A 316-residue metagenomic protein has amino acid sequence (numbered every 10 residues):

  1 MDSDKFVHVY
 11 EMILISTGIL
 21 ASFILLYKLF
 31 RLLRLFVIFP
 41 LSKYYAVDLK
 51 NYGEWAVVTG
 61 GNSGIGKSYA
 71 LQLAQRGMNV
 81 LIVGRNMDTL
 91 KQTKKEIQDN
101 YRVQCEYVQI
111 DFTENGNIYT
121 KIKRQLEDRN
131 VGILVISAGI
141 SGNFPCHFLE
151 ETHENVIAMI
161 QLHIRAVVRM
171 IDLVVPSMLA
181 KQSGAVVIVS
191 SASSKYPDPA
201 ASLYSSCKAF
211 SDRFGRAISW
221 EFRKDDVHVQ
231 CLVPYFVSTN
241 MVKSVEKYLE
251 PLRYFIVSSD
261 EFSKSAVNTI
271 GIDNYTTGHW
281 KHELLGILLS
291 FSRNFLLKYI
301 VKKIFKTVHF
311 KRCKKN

Functional and structural regions predicted by a protein language model:
L35-L81, R85: Canonical Rossmann dinucleotide-binding motif of NAD(H)/NADP(H)-dependent dehydrogenases/reductases, specifically
T59-G60, Q109, V131-I140, H163 (+2 more regions): Rossmann-fold scaffold of SDR-type NAD(P)-dependent oxidoreductases
G116, T120, R124, G139-I157 (+1 more regions): Conserved mid-core segment of classical short-chain dehydrogenase/reductases
N130-V131, M178-S191, K224-H228: Active-site loop of short-chain dehydrogenase/reductase
V131, L149-R169, S183, S211: Catalytic Tyr-X3-Lys loop
V135, M159, A166-V174, V189 (+1 more regions): Hydrophobic positions on the long internal alpha-helix of Rossmann-like NAD(P)-dependent oxidoreductase domains
A185-F210, G215-R216, W220-R223, F236-V237: Catalytic loop of short-chain dehydrogenase/reductase
R213, S219-F295: SDR active-site lid
